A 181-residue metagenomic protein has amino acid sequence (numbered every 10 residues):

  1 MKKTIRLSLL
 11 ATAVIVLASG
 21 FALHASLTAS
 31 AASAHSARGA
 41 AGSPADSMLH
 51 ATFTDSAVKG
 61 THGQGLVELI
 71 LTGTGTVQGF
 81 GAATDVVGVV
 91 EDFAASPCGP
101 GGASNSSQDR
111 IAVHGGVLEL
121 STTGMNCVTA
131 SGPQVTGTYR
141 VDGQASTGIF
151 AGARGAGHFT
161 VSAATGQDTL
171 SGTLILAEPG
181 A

Functional and structural regions predicted by a protein language model:
M1-I5: N-terminal secretory signal peptides that target proteins for export/translocation
R6-F21: Sec-dependent N-terminal signal peptides
A22-S36: Signal peptide processing junction and immediate N-terminal pro/mature segment of secreted/exported proteins
A32-A181: Beta-strand-enriched cores of mature, soluble protein domains
